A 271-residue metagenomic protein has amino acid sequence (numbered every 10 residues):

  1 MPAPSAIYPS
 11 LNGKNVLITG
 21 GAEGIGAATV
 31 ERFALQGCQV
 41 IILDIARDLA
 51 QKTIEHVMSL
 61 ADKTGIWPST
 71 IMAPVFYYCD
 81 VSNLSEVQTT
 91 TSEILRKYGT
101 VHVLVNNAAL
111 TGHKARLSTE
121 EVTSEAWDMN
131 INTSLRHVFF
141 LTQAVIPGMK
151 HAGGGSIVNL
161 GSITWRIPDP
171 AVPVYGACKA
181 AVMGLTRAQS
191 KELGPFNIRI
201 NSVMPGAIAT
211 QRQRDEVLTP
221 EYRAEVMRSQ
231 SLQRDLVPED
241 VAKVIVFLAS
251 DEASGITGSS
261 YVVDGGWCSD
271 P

Functional and structural regions predicted by a protein language model:
P2-Y8, T111, A115-R116, I167 (+2 more regions): Short C-terminal tail/terminal secondary-structure segment of NAD(P)H-dependent dehydrogenase/reductase domains
A115-T119, T123-I131, V226: Substrate-binding pocket helix/loop in short-chain dehydrogenase/reductase
L117-S118, P168-G176, A188: Active-site loop-to-helix junction immediately N-terminal to the catalytic Tyr of the SDR YXXXK motif in Rossmann-fold
F139, K150, G154, R234-V263 (+1 more regions): C-terminal substrate-recognition "lid" of short-chain dehydrogenase/reductases
T142, C178, T186: Active-site helix of classical SDR
P147, K191-P195, S254: Alpha-helical segment proximal to the catalytic Tyr-Lys
S162: Residue(s) in the substrate-gating loop at a strand-loop-helix junction that position the organic substrate next
